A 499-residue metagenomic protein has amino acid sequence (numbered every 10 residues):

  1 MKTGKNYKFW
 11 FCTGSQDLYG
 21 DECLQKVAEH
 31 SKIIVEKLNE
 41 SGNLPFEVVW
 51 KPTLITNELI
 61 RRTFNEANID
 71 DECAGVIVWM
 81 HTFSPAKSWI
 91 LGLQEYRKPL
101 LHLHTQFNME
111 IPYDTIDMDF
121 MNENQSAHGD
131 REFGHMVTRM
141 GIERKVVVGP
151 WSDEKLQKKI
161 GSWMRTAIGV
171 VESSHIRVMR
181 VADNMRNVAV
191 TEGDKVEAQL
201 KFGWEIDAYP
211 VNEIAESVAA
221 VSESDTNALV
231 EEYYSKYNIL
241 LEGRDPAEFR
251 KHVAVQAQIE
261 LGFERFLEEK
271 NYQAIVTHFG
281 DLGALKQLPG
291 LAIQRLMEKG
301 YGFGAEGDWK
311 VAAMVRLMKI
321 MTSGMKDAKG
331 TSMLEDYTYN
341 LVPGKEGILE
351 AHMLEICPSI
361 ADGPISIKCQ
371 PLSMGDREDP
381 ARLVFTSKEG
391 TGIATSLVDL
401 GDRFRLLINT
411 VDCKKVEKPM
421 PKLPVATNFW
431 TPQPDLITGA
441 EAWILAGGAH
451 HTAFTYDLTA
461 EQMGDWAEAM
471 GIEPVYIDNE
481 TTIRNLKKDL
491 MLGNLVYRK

Functional and structural regions predicted by a protein language model:
T3-K26, H175-N184: Short beta-strand segments enriched in small/hydrophobic residues
Q25-S41: Short catalytic helix/loop segments, enriched in acidic residues and glycine and frequently bearing histidine
P45, H104, M109-R244: Cap/lid and interdomain-hinge subdomains that line or gate substrate/regulatory clefts in soluble alpha/beta enzymes
I60-C73, I90-G92, E260-E269: Short, well-structured alpha-helical segments in soluble
C73-F83, L101-L103, Y272-T277: Periplasmic-binding protein-like
E231-E232, K236-G324: Long, internal scaffold/assembly segments composed of regular secondary structure
G300-V425: C-terminal catalytic subdomain
D376-K499: Extended hydrophobic packing segments that form well-structured cores
